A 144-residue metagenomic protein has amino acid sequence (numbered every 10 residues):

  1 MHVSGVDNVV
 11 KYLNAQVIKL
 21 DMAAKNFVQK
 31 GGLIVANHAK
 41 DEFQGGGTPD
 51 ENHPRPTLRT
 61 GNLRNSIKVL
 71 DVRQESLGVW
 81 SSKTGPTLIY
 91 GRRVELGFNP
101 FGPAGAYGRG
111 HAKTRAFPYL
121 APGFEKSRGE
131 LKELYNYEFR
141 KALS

Functional and structural regions predicted by a protein language model:
M1-A15: Extreme N-terminal export signal peptides that direct proteins to the secretory pathway
K11-G110, E133: Short, low-complexity, charged/polar segments at coil/turn and helix-coil boundaries
A116-F117: Conserved pre-catalytic core of RNA-dependent polymerases
P122-S144: C-terminal or internal capping secondary-structure element at the end of a domain, subdomain, or sheet
